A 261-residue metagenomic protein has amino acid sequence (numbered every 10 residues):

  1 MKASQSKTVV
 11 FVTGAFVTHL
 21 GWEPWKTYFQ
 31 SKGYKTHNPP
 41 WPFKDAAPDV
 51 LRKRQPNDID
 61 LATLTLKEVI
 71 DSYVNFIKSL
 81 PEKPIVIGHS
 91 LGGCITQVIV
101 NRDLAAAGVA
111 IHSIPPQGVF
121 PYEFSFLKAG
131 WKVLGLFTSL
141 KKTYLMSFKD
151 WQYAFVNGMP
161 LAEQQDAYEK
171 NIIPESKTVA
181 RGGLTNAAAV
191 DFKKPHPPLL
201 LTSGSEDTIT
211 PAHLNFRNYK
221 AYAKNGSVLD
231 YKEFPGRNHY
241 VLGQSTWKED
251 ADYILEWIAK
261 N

Functional and structural regions predicted by a protein language model:
A3-V50: Short, surface-exposed "cap/lid" segments of acyl-processing enzymes
V10-G14, P40, H89, S203-G204 (+1 more regions): The conserved beta1-alpha1 loop
K67-P84: Conserved acidic catalytic loop of the alpha/beta-hydrolase fold
I87-G92, T96: Gly/Ala-rich beta-loop-alpha elbow adjacent to hydrolase catalytic centers
A105-T138, T178-N186: Flexible "cap/lid" loop of the alpha/beta hydrolase fold
P195, L201-S203, D207: Short beta-strand/loop motif that positions the catalytic acidic residue of the alpha/beta-hydrolase fold
T208-R217: Conserved alpha/beta-hydrolase "acid-adjacent" motif
V228-N261: Catalytic active-site module of serine/aspartate enzymes centered on a nucleophile-bearing elbow/loop
